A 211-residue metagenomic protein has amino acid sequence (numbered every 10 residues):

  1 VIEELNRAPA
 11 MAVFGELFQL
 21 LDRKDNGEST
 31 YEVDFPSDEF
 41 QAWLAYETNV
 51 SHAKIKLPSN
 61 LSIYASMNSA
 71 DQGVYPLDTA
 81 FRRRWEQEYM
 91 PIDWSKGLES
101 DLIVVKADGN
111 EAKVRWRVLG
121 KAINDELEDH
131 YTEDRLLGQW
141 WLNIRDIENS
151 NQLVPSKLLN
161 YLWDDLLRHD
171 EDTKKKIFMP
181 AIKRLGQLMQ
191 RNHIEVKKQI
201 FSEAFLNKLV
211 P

Functional and structural regions predicted by a protein language model:
V1-P211: C-terminal regulatory/interaction module of P-loop NTP-utilizing enzymes
